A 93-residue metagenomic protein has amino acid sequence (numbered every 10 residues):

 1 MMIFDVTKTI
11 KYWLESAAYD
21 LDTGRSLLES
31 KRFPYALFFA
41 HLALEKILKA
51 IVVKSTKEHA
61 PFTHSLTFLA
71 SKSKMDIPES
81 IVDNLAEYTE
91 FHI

Functional and structural regions predicted by a protein language model:
M1-I93: Terminal alpha-helical segments
